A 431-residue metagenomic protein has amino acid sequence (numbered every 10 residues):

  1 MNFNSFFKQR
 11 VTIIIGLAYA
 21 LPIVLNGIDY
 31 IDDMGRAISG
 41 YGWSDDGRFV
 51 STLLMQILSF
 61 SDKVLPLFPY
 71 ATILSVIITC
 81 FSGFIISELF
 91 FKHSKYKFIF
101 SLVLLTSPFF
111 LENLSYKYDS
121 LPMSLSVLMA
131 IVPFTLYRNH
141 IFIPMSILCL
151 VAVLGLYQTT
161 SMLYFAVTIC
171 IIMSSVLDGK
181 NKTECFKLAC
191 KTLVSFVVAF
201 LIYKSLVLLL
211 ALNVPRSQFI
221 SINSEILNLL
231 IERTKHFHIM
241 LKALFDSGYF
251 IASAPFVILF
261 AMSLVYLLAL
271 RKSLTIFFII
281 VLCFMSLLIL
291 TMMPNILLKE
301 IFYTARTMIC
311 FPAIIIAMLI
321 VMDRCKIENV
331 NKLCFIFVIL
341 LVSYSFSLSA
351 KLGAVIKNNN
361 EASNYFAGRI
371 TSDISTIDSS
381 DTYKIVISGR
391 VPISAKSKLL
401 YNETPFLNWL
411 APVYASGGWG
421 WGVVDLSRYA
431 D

Functional and structural regions predicted by a protein language model:
M1-D45, F49-V50, M55, S59-S101 (+6 more regions): Intrinsically disordered, polar/acidic, low-complexity terminal segments
Y19-I73, T79, G83, S101 (+5 more regions): Transmembrane catalytic cores of multi-pass membrane glycosyltransferases and polysaccharide-assembly enzymes
V64-L67, K92-F98, N139-P144, N181 (+3 more regions): Membrane-helix interface segments
I77-C80, S124-T135, S146, F196 (+1 more regions): Alpha-helical transmembrane segments of multi-pass membrane proteins
F100-M129, G155: Aromatic- and kink-enriched transmembrane "portal" helix at the membrane-lumen/periplasm boundary that abuts
L111-L114, S161-L163, I393-S397: Short catalytic/ligand-binding loop motif for oxyanion handling, primarily in non-cytosolic enzymes, centered on
A130-I143, L177-G179: Membrane-interface transmembrane helices that cradle and orient dolichyl/undecaprenyl
I143-P144, R324-L348: Signature aromatic-anchored transmembrane alpha helix within multi-pass, membrane-resident enzymes that catalyze glycan
